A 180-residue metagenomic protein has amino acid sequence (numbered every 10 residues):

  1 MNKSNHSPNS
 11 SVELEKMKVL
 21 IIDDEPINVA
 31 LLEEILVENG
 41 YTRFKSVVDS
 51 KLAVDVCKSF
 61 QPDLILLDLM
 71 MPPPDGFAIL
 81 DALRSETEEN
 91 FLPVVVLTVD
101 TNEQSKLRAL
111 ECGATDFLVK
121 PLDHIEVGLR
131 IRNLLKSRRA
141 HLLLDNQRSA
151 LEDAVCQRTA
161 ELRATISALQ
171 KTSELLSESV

Functional and structural regions predicted by a protein language model:
D23, D68, T98: Active-site residues of response regulator receiver
P26-K45: Two-component/phosphorelay signaling modules centered on CheY-like receiver
I27, V48-L52, D75-D81: Acidic catalytic/metal-coordinating carboxylates
D55, F77-N90: Short amphipathic alpha-helix used as the core "switch/output" element in two-component signaling
F60-L66: Active-site beta3 strand of CheY-like receiver
M71: Receiver (REC) domain active-site loop signature in two-component systems and cognate sites in sensor histidine kinases
R139-V180: Amphipathic alpha-helical coiled-coil "transmission" helices that mediate dimerization and conformational coupling
